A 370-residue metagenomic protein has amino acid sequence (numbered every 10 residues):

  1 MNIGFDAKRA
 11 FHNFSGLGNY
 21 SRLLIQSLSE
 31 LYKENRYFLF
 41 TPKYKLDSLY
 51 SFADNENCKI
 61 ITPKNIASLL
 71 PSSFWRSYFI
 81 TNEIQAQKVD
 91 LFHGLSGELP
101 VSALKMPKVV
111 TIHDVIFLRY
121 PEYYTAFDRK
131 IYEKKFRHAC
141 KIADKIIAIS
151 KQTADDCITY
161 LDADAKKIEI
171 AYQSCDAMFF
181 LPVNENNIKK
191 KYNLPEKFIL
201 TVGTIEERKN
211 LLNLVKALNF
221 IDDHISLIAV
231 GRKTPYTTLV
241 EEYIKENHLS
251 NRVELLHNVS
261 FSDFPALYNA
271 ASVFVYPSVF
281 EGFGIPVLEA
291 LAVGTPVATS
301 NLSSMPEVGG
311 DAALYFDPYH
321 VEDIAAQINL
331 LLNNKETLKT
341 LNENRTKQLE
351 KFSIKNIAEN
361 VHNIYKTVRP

Functional and structural regions predicted by a protein language model:
M1-P370: Carbohydrate transferase catalytic cores enriched for Leloir-type hexosyltransferases
